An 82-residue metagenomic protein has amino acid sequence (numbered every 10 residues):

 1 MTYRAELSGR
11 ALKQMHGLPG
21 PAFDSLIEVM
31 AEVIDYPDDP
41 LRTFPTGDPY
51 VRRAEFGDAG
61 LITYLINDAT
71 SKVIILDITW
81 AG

Functional and structural regions predicted by a protein language model:
M1-L61, I66-G82: Basic, Lys/Arg-enriched alpha-helical interface segments
